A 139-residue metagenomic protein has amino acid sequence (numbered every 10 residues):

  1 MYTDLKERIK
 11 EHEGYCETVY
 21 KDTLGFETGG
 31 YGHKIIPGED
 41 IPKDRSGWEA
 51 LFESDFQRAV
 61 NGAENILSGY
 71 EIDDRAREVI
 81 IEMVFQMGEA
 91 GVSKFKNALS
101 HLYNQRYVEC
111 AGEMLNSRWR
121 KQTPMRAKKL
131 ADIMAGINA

Functional and structural regions predicted by a protein language model:
M1-F26, H33-P37, P42-K43, G47-S54 (+2 more regions): Long, amphipathic alpha-helical surface segments
E17, F26-T28, G69, E82: Generic secondary-structure boundary/loop-capping signal
R58-V92: Active-site nucleophile-His-acid catalytic modules used for acyl/amide transfer and hydrolysis across diverse enzymes
